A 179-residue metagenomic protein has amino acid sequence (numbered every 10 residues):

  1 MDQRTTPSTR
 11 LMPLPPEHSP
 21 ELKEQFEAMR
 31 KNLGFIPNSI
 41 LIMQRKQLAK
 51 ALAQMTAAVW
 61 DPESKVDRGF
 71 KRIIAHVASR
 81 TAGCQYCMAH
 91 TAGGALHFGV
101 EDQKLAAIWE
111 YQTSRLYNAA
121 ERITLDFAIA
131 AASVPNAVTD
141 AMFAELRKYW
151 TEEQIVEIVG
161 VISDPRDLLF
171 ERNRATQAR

Functional and structural regions predicted by a protein language model:
M1-V66: Mobile cap/lid helix-loop segments that border enzyme active or cofactor-binding sites and regulate substrate access
D2-R4, L48-L52, G83-C87, A132-D140: Short acidic alpha-helix initiation/capping motifs at coil-to-helix transition points, especially at protein N-termini
K31-N32, E63-T81, W150-I158: Immediate flanking context of iron-sulfur cluster ligation sites
Q47-K50, M88-A107: Iron-sulfur (Fe-S) cluster-binding segments and ferredoxin-like electron-carrier domains, especially [2Fe-2S]
I74-G94, I162-P165: Short, thiol/selenol-centered motifs that function as redox-active sites or metal-ligating centers
I108-A119: Acidic/His metal-coordination segments adjacent to aromatic residues that form catalytic metal sites in metalloenzymes
A120-G160: Acidic/histidine-rich alpha-helical segments that form the ligand environment of transition-metal centers
E152-R179: Preference for long, well-ordered alpha-helical segments
